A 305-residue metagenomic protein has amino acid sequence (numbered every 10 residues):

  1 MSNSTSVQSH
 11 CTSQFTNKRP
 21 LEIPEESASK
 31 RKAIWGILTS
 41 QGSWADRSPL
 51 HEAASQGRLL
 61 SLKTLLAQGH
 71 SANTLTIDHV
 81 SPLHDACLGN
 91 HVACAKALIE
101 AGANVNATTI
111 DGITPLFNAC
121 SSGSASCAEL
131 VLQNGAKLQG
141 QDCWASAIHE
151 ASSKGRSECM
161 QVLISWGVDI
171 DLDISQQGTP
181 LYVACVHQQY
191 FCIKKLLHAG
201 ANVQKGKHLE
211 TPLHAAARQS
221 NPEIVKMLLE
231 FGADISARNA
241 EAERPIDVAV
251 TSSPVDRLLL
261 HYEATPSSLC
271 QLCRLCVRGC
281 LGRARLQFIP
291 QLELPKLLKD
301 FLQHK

Functional and structural regions predicted by a protein language model:
N3-K30, F231-K305: Cullin-RING E3 adaptor/co-adaptor recruitment helices
S40, N73, N106, Q139 (+3 more regions): Ankyrin-repeat junction/capping positions
A45, I77-D78, I110-D111, D142-W144 (+3 more regions): Ankyrin repeat start-site detector
S61, A93-C94, S126-C127, E158-C159 (+3 more regions): Conserved ankyrin/ankyrin-like repeat signature
T64-H70, K96-A103, E129-K137, Q161-D169 (+3 more regions): Ankyrin repeat domain, specifically the short helix-to-loop turn at the C-terminus of the second helix of each repeat
